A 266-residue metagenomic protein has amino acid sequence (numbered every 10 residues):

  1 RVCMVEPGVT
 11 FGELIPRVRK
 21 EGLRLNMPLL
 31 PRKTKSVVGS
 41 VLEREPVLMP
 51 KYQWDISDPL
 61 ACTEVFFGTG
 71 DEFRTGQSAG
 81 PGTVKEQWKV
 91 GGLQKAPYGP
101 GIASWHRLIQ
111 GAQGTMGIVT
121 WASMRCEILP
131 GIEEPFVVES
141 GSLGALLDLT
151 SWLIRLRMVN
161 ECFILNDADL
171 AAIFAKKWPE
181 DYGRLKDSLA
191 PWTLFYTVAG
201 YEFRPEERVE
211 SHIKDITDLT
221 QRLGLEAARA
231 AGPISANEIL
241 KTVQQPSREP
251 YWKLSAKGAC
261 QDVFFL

Functional and structural regions predicted by a protein language model:
R1, V5: Glycine-rich N-terminal segment of FAD-binding domains in flavoprotein oxidoreductases, spanning the beta-loop-helix
P7, F11-L153: FAD-binding subdomain of flavoenzyme oxidoreductases
V137-L266: C-terminal substrate-recognition/cap domain of FAD-linked oxidoreductases
